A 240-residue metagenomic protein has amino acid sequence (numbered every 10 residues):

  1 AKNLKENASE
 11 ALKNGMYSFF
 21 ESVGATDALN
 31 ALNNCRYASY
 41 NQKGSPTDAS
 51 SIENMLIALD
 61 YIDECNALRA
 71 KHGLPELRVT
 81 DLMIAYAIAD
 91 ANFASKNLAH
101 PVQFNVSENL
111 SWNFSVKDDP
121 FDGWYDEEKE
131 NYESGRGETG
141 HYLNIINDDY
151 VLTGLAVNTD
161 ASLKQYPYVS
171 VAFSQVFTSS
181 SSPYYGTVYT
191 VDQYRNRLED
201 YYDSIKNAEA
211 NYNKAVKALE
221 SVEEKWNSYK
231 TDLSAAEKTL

Functional and structural regions predicted by a protein language model:
N3, V102-S182: A well-ordered secondary-structure block
N3-V106, H141-Y142, I146-T159, Y166: Short, well-ordered surface patches within globular domains
K13, N33-R36, I57, E128 (+5 more regions): A general marker of short, structured functional hotspots
E21, G44, C65, K129 (+7 more regions): Generic alpha-helical secondary structure signal
S181-Y189: Short, charged, solvent-exposed linker or helix-capping segments at domain edges/interfaces that act as flexible hinges
V188-L240: Extended amphipathic alpha-helical heptad-repeat regions
